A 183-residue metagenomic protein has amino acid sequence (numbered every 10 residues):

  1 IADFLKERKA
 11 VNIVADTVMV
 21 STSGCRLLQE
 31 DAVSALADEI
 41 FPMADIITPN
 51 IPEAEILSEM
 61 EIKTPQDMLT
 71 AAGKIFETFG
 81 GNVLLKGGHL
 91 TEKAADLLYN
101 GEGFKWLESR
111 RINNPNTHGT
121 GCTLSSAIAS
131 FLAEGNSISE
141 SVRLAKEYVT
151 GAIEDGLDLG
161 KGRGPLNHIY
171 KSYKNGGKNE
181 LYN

Functional and structural regions predicted by a protein language model:
I1-E39: Glycine/small-residue-rich loop that forms an oxyanion/phosphate-binding "nest" at active or ligand-binding sites
A2, K6-V11, G81, A95 (+2 more regions): Nucleotide and nucleotide-moiety/phosphate-recognizing core
M19-S21, G88-T91, R111-N113, K146-V149: Glycine-rich beta-alpha junction loops
E30-F104: Conserved phosphate/ATP/ADP-binding segment of small-molecule kinases
E55-I56, N114-I138: Short, small-residue alpha-helix embedded
E61-M68, A133-R143: Short, charged, surface-exposed loops that flank catalytic or proteolytic processing sites
F104-H118: Short pre-catalytic strand/loop immediately N-terminal to key active-site residues, enriched for Gly-Thr
S139-N183: Charged C-terminal helix
